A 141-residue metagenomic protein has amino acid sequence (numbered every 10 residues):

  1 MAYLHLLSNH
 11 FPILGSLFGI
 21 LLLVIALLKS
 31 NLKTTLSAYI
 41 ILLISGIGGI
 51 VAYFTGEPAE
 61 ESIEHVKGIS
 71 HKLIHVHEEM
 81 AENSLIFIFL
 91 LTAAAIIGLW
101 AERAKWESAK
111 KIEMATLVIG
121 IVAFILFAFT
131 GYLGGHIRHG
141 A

Functional and structural regions predicted by a protein language model:
M1-A141: Polytopic transmembrane helical bundles with strong interfacial aromatic enrichment
